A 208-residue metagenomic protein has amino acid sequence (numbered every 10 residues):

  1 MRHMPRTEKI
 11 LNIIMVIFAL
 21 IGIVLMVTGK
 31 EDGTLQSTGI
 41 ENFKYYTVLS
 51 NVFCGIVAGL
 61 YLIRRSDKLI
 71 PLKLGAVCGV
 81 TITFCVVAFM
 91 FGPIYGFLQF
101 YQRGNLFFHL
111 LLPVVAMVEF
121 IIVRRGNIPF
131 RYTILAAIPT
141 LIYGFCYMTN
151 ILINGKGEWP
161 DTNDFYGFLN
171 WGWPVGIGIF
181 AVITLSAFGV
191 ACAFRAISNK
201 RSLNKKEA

Functional and structural regions predicted by a protein language model:
M1-M15: N-terminal membrane topogenic signal
M4-P5, I63-K73, R124-T133: Membrane-interface helix-boundary motifs at transmembrane edges
M26-L35, A88-L98: Juxtamembrane "helix-exit" motif on the non-cytosolic side of transmembrane helices
S37-Y45, F97-F108, R131-Y132: Non-cytosolic membrane-interface motifs at loop->transmembrane helix junctions
R103-V114, G178-V182: Membrane-interface loop-to-helix entry segments
L111-F130: Alpha-helical transmembrane segments in multipass membrane proteins, preferentially the mid-helix core
T133-T149: Hydrophobic alpha-helical membrane-insertion segments
L152-G155, W159-I197: Membrane-interface transmembrane-helix boundary segments in multi-pass integral membrane proteins
